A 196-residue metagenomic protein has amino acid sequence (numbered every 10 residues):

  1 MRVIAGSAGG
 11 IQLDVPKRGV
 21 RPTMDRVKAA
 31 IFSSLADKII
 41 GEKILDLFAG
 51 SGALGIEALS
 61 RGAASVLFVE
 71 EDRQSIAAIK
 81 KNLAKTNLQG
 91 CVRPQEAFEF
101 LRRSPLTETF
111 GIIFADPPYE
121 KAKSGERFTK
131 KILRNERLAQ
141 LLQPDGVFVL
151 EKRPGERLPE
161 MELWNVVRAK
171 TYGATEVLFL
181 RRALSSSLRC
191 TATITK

Functional and structural regions predicted by a protein language model:
M1-K196: Class I S-adenosyl-L-methionine-dependent methyltransferase catalytic core
